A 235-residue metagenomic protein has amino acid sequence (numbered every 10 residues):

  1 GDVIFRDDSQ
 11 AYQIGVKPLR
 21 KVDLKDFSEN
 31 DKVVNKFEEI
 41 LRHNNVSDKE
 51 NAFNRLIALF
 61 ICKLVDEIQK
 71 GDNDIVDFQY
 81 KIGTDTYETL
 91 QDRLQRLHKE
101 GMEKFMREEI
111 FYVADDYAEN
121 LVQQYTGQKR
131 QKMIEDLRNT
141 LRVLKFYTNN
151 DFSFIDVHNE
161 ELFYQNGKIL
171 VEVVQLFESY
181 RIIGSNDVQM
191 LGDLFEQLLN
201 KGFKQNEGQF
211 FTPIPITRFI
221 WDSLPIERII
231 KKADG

Functional and structural regions predicted by a protein language model:
G1-L56, D151, D156-E160, G167-Q189: Short, basic/polar, glycine-containing "phosphate-handling" surface segments that engage DNA
K32, Q189-L194, P215, F219: Generic alpha-helical secondary structure signal
H43-D48, K70-I75, Q205: Short, polar/flexible loop-turn hinges at active-site or ligand-entry regions and domain interfaces
R55-K63: Non-membrane alpha-helical segments in proteins
I61, I68-N200: Long recognition/docking surfaces used for binding and targeting
E67, Q197-Q205, S223, E227: A short secondary-structure junction motif
Q205-F211: Class I SAM-dependent methyltransferase Rossmann-like catalytic core, especially the SAM/SAH-binding loop
T212-G235: Conserved S-adenosyl-L-methionine
